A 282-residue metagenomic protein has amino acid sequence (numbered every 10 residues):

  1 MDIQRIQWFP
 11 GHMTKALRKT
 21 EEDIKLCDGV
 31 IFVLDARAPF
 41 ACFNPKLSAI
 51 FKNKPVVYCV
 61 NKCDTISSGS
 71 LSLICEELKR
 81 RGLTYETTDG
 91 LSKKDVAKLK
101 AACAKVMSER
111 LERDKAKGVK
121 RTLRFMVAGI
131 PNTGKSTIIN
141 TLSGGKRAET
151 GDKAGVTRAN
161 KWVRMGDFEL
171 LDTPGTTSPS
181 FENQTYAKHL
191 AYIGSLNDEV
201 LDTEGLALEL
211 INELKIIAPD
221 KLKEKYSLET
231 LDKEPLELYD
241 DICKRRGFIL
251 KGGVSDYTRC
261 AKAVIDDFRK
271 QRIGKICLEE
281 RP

Functional and structural regions predicted by a protein language model:
M1-G29, R37-A38, F43-P45, I50-V56 (+4 more regions): Helix-rich effector regions associated with P-loop NTPase G domains
F32, Y58-V60, V127: Structural beta-sheet core signal
D64-A128: Canonical P-loop GTPase G-domain recognition
S92, G118-R121, V127-N132, E149-V156 (+1 more regions): Short capping loops/turns at secondary-structure boundaries
K98, A102, T137, E209 (+1 more regions): Alpha-helical scaffold segments in soluble metabolic enzymes
C103-R110, L142-K146, T150, A154 (+2 more regions): Short, well-ordered alpha-helical segments in soluble proteins
R124-G144, A148, T173: Glycine-rich phosphate-binding P-loop
